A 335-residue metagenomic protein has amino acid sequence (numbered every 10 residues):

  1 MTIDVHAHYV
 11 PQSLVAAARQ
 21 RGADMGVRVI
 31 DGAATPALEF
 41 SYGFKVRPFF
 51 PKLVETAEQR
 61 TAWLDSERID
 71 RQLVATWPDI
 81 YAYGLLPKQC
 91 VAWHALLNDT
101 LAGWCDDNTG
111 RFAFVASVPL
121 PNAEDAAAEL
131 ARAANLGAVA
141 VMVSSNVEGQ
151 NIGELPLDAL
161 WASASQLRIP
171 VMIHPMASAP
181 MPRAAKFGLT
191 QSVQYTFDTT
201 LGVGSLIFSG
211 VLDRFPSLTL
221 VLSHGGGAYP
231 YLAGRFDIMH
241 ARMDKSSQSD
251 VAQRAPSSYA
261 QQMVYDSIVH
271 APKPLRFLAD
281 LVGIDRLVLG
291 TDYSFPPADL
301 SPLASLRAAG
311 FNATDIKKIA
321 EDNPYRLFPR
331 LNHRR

Functional and structural regions predicted by a protein language model:
M1-R335: Helix-coil boundary/capping segments in enzymes
